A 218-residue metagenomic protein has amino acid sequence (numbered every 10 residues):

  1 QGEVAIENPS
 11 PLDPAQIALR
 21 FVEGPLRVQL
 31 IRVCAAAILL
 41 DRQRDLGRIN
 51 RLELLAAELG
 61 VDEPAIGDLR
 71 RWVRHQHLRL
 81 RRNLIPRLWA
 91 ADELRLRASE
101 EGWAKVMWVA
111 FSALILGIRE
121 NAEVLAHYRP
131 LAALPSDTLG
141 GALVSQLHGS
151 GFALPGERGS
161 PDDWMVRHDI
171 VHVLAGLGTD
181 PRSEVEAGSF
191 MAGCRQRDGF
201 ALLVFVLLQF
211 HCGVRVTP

Functional and structural regions predicted by a protein language model:
Q1-E123: Small-residue-enriched hydrophobic alpha-helices in membranes
W108-P218: Core of folded catalytic or high-affinity ligand/protein-binding domains in predominantly eukaryotic proteins
